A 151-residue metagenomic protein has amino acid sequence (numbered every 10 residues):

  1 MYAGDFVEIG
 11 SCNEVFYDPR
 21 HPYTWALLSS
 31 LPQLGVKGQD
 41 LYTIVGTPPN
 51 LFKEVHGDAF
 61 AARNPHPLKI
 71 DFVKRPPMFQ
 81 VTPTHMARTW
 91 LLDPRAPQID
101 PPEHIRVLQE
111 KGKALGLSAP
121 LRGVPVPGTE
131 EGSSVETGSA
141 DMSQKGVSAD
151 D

Functional and structural regions predicted by a protein language model:
M1: Catalytic metal- and UDP-sugar-binding loop of GT-A-like glycosyltransferases, i.e., residues flanking the conserved
S11-P120: Short catalytic/signature loops enriched in Gly
A114-T129, G138: Cytosolic transmitter module of two-component histidine kinases and hybrid His-Asp phosphorelay receptors
E131-D151: Long, low-complexity, intrinsically disordered segments
